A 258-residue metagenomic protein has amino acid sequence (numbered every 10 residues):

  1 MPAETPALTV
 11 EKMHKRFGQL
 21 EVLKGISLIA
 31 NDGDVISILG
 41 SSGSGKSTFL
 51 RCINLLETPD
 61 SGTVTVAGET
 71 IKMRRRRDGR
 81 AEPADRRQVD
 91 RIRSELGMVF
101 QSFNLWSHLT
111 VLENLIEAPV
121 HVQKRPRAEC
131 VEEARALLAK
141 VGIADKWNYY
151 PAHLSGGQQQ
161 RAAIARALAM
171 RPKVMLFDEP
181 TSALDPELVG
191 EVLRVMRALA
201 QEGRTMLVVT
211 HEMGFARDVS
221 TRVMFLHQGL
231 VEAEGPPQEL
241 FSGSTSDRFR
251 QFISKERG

Functional and structural regions predicted by a protein language model:
T5-P237: ABC family nucleotide-binding domain
F225-Q228, Q238-G258: C-terminal boundary and immediately downstream tail of ABC-type ATPase nucleotide-binding domains
